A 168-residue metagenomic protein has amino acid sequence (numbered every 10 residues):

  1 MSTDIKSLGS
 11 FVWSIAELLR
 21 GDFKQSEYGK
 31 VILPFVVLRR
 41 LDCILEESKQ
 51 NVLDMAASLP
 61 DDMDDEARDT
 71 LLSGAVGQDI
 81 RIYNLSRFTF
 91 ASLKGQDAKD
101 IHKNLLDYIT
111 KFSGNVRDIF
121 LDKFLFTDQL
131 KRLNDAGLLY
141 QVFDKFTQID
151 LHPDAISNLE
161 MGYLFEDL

Functional and structural regions predicted by a protein language model:
M1-L168: Non-catalytic, mostly N-terminal accessory regions of nucleic-acid modification and defense proteins
